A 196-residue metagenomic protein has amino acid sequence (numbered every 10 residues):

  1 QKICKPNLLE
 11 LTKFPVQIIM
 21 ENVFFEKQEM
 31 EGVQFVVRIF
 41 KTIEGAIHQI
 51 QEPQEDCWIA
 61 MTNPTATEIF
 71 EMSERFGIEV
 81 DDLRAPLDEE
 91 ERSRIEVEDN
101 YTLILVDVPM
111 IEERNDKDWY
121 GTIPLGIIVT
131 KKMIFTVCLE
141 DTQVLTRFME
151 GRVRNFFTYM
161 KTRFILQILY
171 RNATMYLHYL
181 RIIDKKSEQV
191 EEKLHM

Functional and structural regions predicted by a protein language model:
F14, I19-M196: Peripheral, non-transmembrane regulatory/ligand-interaction domains of membrane transport proteins
